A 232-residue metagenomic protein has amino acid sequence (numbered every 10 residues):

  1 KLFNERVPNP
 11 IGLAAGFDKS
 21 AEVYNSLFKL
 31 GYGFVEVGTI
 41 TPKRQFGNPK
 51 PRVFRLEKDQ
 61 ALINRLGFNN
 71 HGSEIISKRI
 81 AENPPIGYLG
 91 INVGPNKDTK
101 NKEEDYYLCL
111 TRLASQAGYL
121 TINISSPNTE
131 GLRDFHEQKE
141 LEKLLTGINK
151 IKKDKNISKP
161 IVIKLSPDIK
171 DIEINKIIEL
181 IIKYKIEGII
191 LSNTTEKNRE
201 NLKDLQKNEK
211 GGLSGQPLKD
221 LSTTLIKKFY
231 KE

Functional and structural regions predicted by a protein language model:
K1, P127-E140, I174, L180-E232: Glycine/Thr-rich beta-alpha phosphate-binding loop at enzyme active sites
N4-G12, P85-V93, D154-I169, K231-E232: Short beta-strand/loop segments at the ligand-binding rim of alpha/beta enzyme cores
V7, G12, V23-K43: Active-site cofactor/substrate anionic-group-binding motifs, chiefly glycine- and Lys/Arg-rich phosphate-binding loops
I11-A15, G33-V37, N64, L89-V93 (+3 more regions): Hydrophobic faces of well-ordered beta-strands that scaffold small-molecule active sites in alpha/beta enzyme cores
L27-F28, L113-A114, I182: Non-catalytic positions within long, well-ordered alpha-helices that form the structural scaffold/packing of enzyme
G38, P42-Y88: A gly/proline- and charged-residue-enriched helix-loop-helix capping module
T39-K50, I63, G118-Q138, N198-R199 (+1 more regions): Glycine-rich, proline-tolerant flexible connector loops at the mouths of alpha/beta enzymes
P95-Y107, D134-H136, E140, V162-I182: Active-site glycine- and acidic-residue-rich loops that bind and position anionic ligands or nucleotide-like cofactors
